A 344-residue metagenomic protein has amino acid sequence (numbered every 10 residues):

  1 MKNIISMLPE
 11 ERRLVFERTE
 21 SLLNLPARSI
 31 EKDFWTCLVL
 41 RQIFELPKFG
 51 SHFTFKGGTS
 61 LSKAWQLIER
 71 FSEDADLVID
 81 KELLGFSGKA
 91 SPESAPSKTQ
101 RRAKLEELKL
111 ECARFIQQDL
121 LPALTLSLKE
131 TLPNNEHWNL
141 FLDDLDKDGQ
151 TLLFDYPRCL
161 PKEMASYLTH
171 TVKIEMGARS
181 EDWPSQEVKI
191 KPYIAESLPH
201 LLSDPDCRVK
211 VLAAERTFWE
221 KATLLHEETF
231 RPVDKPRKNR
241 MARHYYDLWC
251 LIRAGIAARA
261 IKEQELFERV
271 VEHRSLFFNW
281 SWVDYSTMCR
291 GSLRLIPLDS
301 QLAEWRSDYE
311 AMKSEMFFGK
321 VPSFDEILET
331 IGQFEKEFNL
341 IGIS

Functional and structural regions predicted by a protein language model:
M1-F53, W65-E69, K81-S344: Structured mid-to-C-terminal alpha-helical surface segments
F55-T59: Glycine-rich beta-strand-to-loop/alpha-helix junction loops that act as flexible
S62: Betabetaalpha-Me/HNH-type nuclease active-site subdomain
L77: Glycine-rich active-site/cofactor-binding loop and its immediate structural neighborhood
